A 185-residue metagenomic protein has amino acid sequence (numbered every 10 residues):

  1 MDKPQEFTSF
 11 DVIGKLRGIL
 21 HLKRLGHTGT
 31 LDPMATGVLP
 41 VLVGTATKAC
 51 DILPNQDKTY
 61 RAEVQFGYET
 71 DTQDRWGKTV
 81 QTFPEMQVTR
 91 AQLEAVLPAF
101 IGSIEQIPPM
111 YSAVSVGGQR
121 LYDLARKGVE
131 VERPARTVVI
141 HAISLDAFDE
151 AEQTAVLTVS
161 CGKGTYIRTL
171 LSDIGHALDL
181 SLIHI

Functional and structural regions predicted by a protein language model:
M1-I183: Catalytic/RNA-binding core of pseudouridine synthases
